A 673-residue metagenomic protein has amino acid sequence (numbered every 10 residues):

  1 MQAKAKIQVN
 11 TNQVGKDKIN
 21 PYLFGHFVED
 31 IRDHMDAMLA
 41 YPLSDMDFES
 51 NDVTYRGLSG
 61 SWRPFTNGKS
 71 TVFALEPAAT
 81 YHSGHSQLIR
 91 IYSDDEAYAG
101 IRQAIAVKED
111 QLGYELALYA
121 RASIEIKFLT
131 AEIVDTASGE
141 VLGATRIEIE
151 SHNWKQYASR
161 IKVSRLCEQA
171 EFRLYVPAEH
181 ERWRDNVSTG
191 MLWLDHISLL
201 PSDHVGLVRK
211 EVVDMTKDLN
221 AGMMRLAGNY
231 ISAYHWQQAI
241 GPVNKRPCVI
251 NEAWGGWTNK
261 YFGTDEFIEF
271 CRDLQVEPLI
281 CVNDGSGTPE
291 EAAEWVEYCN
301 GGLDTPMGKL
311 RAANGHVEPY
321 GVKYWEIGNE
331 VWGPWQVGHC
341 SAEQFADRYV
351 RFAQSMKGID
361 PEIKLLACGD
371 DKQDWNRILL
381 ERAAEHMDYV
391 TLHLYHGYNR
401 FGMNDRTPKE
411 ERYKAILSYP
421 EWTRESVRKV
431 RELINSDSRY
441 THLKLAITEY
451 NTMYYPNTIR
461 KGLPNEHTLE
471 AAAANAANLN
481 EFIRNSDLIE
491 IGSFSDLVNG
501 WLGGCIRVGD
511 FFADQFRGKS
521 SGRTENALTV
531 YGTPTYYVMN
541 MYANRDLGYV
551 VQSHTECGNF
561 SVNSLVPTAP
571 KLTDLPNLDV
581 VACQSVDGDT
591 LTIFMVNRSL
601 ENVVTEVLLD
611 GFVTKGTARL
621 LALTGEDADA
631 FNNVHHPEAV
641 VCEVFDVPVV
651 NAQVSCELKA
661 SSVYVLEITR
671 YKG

Functional and structural regions predicted by a protein language model:
M1-K260, E277, G287, A293 (+6 more regions): Extracellular and organelle-lumenal recognition/adhesion modules and their flexible linkers in secreted
H26, L118, N220, C271 (+9 more regions): Conserved, mostly hydrophobic/aromatic
H26, S70-S86, Y230-T264, E269 (+2 more regions): Aromatic- and acidic-residue-enriched carbohydrate-binding clefts of CAZyme catalytic domains
D30-I31, L443-D579, D589: Aromatic/acidic polysaccharide-binding cleft in carbohydrate-active enzymes
A170, P201-A221, F267, T288-Y324 (+4 more regions): An active-site-proximal structural segment forming one wall of the substrate-binding cleft that immediately precedes
F172, P177-N186, G190, S341-L479 (+2 more regions): Noncatalytic carbohydrate-binding groove/subsite architecture in carbohydrate-active enzymes
S198-G206, R246-K260, P278-S286, G328-A346 (+3 more regions): The substrate-binding groove and active-site-proximal loops of carbohydrate-active enzymes, especially glycoside
G558-T573, V596-G673: C-terminal beta-sandwich/jelly-roll accessory domains of carbohydrate-active enzymes
